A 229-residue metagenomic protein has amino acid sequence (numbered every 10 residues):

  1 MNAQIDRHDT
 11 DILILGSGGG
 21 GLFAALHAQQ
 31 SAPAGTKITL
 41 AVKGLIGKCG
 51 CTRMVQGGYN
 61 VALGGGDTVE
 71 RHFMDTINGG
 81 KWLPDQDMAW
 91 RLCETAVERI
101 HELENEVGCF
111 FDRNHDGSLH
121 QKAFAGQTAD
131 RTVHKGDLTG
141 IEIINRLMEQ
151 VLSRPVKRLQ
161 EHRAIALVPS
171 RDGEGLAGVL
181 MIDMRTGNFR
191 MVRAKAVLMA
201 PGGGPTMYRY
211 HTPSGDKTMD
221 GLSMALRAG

Functional and structural regions predicted by a protein language model:
Q4, T36, V42-N188, A200 (+1 more regions): Conserved N-terminal/central alpha/beta ligand/cofactor-binding core
R7-T10, T186-A196: Core beta-strand elements of the Rossmann-like FAD/NAD(P) dinucleotide-binding domain in flavoenzyme oxidoreductases
I12-L40: N-terminal Rossmann-like FAD-binding beta1-loop-alpha1 element of flavoenzymes
S17, T52-V55, H211-K217: Active-site nucleophile and cofactor-binding loops and adjacent substrate-binding regions of central metabolic enzymes
F23, H27, C51, V197 (+1 more regions): Hydrophobic/aromatic ligand-binding patch that stacks against planar heteroaromatic rings of cofactors or nucleotides
Q29-A32, E104, L152, L226: Anion (oxyanion) recognition and catalysis
Q30-A34, N60, P213-M219: A glycine- and small-aliphatic-rich helix-loop capping segment at beta-alpha/alpha-beta transitions that lines
A196-G229: Glycine-rich loop(s) and the adjacent beta-strand/alpha-helix scaffold that form part
